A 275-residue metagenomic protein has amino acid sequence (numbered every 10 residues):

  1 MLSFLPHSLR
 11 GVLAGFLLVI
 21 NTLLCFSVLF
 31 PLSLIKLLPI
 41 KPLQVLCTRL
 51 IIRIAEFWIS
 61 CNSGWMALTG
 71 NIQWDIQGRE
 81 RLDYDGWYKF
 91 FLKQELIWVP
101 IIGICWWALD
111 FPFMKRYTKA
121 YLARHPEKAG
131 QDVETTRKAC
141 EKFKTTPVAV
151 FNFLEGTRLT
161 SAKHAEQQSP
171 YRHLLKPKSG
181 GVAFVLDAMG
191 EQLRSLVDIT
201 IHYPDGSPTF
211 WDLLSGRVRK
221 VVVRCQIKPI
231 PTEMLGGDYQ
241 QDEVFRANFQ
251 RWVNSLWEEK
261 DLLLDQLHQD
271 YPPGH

Functional and structural regions predicted by a protein language model:
M1-N71, P273-H275: N-terminal membrane-anchoring alpha-helices
V19, G236-H275: Accessory terminal regions of nucleic-acid processing enzymes
S33-S60, L68-N71, Q77-E127: Catalytic core of membrane glycerolipid acyltransferases/transacylases, capturing the structured, soluble-facing
I51-I52, A129, Y171, L175: Flexible, glycine- and charge-enriched loops at secondary-structure boundaries
D75-G78, T136-K138, A183-F184: A generic local structural motif
P100-K119, K144-D238: A cross-family acyltransferase "interaction/gating" segment
K128-E141: A Trp-anchored, charged/polar loop motif used as the substrate-binding/catalytic surface of acyl/ester-handling
E141, V185, Q269-P273: Exposed, interaction-prone extracellular/peripheral surfaces
